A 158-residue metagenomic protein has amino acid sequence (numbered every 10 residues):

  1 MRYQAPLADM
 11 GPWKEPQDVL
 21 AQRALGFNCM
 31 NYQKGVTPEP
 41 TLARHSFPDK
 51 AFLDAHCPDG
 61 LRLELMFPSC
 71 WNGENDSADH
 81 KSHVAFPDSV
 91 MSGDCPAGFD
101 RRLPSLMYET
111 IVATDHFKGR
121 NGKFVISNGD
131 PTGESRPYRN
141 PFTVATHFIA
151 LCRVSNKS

Functional and structural regions predicted by a protein language model:
M1-L65, N72-S158: Primary mode marks residue(s) on the alpha4-beta5-alpha5 output face of response regulator receiver
